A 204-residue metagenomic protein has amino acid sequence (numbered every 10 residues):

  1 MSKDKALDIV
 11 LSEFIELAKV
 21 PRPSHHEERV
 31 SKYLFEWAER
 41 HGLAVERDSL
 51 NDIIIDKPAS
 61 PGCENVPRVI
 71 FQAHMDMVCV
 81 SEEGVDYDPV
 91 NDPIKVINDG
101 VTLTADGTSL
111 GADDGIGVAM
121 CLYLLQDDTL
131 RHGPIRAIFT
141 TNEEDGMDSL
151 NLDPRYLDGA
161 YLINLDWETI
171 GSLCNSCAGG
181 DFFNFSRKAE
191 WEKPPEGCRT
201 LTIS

Functional and structural regions predicted by a protein language model:
M1-K3, D113-D114: Short acidic/polar alpha-helix capping motifs at helix-coil junctions
S2-V101: Acidic/His- and Gly-rich active-site-bordering loop/insert found across diverse amide/peptide-bond hydrolases
S12, P93-I97, T108-V118, N175-S186 (+1 more regions): Noncatalytic linker/hinge segments flanking ATPase motor cores
K19, I70, T104, N164 (+1 more regions): Conserved beta-strand segments that form the floor/walls of ligand-binding pockets within enzyme and binding domains
V20, S24, T104-D113, S172-N175: Flexible, glycine/proline-enriched loop segments at strand-loop-helix junctions that form or flank small-ligand binding
C63-F139, E143-D145, N151, R155-A160: Active-site metal-coordination/substrate-binding segment of hydrolases, especially metallo-dependent peptidases
G133-S204: Fold-level recognition of mixed alpha/beta catalytic cores in primary-metabolism enzymes, strongest
